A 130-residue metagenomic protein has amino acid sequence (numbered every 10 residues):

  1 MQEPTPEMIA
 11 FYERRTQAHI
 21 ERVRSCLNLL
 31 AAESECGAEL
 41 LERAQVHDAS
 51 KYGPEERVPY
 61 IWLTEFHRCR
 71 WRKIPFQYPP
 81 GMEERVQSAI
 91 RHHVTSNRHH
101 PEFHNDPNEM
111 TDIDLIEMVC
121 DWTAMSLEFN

Functional and structural regions predicted by a protein language model:
M1-N130: Metal-dependent phosphohydrolase cores
